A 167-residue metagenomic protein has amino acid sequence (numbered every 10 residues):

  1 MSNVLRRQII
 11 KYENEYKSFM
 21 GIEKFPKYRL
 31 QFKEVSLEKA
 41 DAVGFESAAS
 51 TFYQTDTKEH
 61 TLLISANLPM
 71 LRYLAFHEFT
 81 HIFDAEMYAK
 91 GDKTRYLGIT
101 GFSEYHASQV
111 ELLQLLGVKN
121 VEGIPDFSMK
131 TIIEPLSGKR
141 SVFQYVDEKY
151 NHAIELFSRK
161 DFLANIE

Functional and structural regions predicted by a protein language model:
S2-L68, L115-V118: Auxiliary, metal-adjacent structural segments of Zn-dependent hydrolase domains
S2-N3, L62-Y73, K93-G101: Short, charged/polar micro-motifs that form catalytic or ligand-binding hotspots
S2-R6, M129, Y150, R159: Short amphipathic alpha-helical segments that mediate assembly, nucleic-acid/protein binding, or membrane association
A40-T55, F79, V110, D126-S128 (+1 more regions): A structural signal for the main folded, soluble domain(s) of proteins
S50-D56, A89, R95-L97: Terminal accessory regions of large proteins
R72-A89: Active-site recognition of the HExxH zinc-binding catalytic motif
M87, R95-K130: Post-HExxH zinc-binding segment in Zn-dependent metallohydrolases
E134-E167: Pan-zinc metallopeptidase signature
